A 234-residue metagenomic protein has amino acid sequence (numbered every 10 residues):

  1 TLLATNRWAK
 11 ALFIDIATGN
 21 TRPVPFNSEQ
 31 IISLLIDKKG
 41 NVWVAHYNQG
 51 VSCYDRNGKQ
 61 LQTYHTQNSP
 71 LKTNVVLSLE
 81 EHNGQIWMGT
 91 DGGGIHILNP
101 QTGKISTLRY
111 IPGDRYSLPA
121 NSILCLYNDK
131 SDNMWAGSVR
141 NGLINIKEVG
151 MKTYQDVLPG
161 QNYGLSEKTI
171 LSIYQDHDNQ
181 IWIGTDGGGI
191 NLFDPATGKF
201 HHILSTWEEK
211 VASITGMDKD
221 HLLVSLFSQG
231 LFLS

Functional and structural regions predicted by a protein language model:
T1-S234: Carboxylate-rich, polar loop motifs that coordinate divalent cations or form catalytic acidic clusters
